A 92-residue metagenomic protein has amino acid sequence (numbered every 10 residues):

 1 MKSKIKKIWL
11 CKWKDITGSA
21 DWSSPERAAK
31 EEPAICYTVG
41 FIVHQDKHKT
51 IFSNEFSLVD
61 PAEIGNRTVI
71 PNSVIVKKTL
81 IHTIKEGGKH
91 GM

Functional and structural regions predicted by a protein language model:
K2-M92: Conserved RNA-binding domains used in RNP assembly and mRNA/RNA metabolism
